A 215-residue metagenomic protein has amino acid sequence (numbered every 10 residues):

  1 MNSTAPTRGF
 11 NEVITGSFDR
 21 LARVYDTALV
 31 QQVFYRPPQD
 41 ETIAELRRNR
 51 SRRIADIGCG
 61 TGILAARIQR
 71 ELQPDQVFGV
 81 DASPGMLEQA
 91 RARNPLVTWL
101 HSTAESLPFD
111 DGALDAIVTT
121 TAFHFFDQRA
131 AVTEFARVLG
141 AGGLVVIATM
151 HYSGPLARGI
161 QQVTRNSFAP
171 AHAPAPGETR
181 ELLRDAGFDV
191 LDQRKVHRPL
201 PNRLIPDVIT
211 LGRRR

Functional and structural regions predicted by a protein language model:
N2-R48, I63-R67, G159-I160: Conserved class I S-adenosyl-L-methionine
A55-I57, T61-S106: Class I SAM-dependent methyltransferase SAM/SAH-binding core
E105-I117: A short acidic, Gly/Pro-enriched loop at the edge of an enzyme's catalytic core that lines a small-molecule cofactor
A116-R129: A short SAM/SAH-binding and catalytic strip from SAM-dependent methyltransferases
R129-A141: A short glycine-rich, Lys/Arg-flanked "PGG" loop and its adjoining helix->strand segment in the class I
V146-P170: Conserved class I S-adenosyl-L-methionine
A171-G187: Short alpha-helix
F188-P199: Conserved S-adenosyl-L-methionine
